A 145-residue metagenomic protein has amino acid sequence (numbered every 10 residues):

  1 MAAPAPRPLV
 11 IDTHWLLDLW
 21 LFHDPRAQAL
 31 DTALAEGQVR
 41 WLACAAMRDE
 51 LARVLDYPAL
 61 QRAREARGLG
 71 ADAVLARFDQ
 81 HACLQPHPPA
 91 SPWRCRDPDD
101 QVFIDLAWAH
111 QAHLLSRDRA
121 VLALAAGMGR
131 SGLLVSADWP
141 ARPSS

Functional and structural regions predicted by a protein language model:
M1-A43: Short, well-structured N-terminal submotif of metal-dependent ribonuclease cores
W15-L16, M47, A120-V121: Alpha-helix capping/helix-boundary segments
L17-W20, R64, P89-R96: Short, flexible loop segments at the rims of nucleotide/cofactor-binding pockets, characterized by
L19-W20, V54, A63, L124-A125: Residues that scaffold the ATP/ADP-binding catalytic core of kinase and kinase-like folds
P25, L42, L69, R94-Q101: Residues at secondary-structure transition points
R26-A29, A59, S131-L133: Glycine-rich, phosphate-binding/catalytic loops in enzymes
T32-A90: PIN-domain endoribonuclease scaffold, especially VapC-family toxins
D97, Q101-I104, W108-L115, R119-S145: Acidic, PIN/NYN-like endoribonuclease modules and their adjacent C-terminal/linker elements
